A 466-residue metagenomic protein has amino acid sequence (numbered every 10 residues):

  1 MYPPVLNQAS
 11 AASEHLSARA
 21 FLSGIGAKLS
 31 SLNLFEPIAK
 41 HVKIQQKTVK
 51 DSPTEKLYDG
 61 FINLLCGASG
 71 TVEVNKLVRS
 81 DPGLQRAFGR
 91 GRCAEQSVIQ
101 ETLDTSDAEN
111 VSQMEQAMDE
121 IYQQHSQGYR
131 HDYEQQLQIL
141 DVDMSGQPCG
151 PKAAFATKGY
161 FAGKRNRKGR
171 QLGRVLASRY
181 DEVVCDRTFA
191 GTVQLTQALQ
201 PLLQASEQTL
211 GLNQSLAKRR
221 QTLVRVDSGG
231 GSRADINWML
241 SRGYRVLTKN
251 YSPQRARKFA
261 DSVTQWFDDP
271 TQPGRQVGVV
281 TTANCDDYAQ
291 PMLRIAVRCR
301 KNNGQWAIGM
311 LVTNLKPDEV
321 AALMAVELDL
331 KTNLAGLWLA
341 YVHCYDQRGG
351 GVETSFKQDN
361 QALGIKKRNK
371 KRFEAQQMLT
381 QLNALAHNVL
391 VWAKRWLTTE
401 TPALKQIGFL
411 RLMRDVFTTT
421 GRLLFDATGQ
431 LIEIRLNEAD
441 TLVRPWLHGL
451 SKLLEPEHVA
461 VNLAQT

Functional and structural regions predicted by a protein language model:
H15-D59: Basic, short loop/linker segments at the boundary and entry of helix-turn-helix/winged-helix-like folds
K40-T48, D269, A335-D346, A362-M378 (+3 more regions): Short, solvent-exposed helix-loop connector elements
D59-G60, V74, E95, I99 (+7 more regions): Short, conserved catalytic/metal-binding motifs centered on acidic residues
G70-A87: DNA-recognition alpha helix
Q100-R174: Active-site-proximal, Lys/Arg-enriched surface segment that forms a nucleic-acid-binding/basic interface patch
Y160-Q214: Electropositive, glycine- and tryptophan-enriched low-complexity nucleic-acid-binding patches
R245-V352, D359-Q361, H448, K452-T466: An anionic, glycine-rich sequence signature occurring as long contiguous blocks
V389-T466: A short, flexible helix-boundary coil/loop motif
